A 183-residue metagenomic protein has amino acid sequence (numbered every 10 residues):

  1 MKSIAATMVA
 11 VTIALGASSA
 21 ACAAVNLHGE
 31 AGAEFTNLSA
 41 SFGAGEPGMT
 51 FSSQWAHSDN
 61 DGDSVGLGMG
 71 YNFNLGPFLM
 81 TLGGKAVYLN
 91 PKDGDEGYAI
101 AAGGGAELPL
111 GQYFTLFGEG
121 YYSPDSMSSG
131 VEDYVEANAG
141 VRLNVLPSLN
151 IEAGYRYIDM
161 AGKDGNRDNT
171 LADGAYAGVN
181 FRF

Functional and structural regions predicted by a protein language model:
M1-N26: Cleavable N-terminal export/targeting peptides
S19-Y71, G178: Short glycine/proline- and aromatic-enriched beta-strand/turn motifs that initiate or cap beta-hairpins
L27-A33, F51-H57, L67, L82-Y88 (+3 more regions): Transmembrane beta-barrel strands of outer-membrane/channel proteins
A31-F35, S58-S64, D93-A99, G130-Y134 (+1 more regions): Transmembrane beta-barrel outer-membrane domains
E34-T36, Q54-N60, N74-G76, V87-D93 (+2 more regions): Sequence/structural signature of outer-membrane beta-barrel proteins
F42-A44, Y71-F73, A106-L108, L143 (+2 more regions): Residue-level signature of outer-membrane beta-barrel architecture
E46-F51, L75-L82, G111-L116, L143 (+1 more regions): Repeated loop/turn-to-beta-strand initiation elements of outer-membrane beta-barrel proteins
L143, T170-F183: Outer-membrane beta-barrel "beta-signal"
